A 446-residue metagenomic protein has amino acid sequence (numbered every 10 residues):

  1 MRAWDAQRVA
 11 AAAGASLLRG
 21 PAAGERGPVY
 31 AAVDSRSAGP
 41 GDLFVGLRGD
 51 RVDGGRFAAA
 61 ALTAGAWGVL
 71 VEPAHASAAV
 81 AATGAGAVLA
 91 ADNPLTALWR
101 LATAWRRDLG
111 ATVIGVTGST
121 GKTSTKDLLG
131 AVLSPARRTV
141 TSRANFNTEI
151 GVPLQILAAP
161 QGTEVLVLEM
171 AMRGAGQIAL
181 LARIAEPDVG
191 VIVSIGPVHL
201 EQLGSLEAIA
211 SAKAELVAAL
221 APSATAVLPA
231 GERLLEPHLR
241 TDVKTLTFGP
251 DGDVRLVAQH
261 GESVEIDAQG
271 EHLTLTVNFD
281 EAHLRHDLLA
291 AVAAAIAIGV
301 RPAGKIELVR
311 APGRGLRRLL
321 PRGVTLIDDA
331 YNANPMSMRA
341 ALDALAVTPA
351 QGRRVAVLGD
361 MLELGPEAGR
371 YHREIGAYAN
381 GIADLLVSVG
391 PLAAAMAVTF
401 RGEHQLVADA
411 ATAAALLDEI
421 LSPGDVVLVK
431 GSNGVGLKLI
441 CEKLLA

Functional and structural regions predicted by a protein language model:
M1-T117, S124-P135, I150, L157 (+2 more regions): Short, basic phosphate-binding NTP loop
V9, D42, A61, L101 (+14 more regions): Residue-level signal for inorganic ion chemistry
A10-A13, H75-V80, V191-T325, Q351-G352 (+3 more regions): Acidic, Mg2+-coordinating active-site environments of NTP-dependent enzymes
G49-V52, R56-A59, A311-G313, R322 (+2 more regions): Active-site beta-alpha connecting loops in nucleotide-dependent enzymes
G65, A82-G84, P135, A185-E186 (+4 more regions): Short, structured coil segments at secondary-structure junctions
L95-A230, L234-D242, E419, K443-A446: Phosphate-binding loop of NTP-binding sites
V116, K122, P312-R317, K438-E442: ATP-dependent carboxylate/acyl-activation modules
T117, L417-L445: A glycine-rich beta-strand to alpha-helix segment that forms a phosphate/ribose-binding loop at ligand/cofactor sites
